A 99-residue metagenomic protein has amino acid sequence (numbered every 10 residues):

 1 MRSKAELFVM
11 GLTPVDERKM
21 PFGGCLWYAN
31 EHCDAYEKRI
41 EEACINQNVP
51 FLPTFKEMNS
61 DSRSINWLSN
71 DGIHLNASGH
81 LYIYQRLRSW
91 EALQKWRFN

Functional and structural regions predicted by a protein language model:
M1-L7, V49: A short helix->loop->beta-strand "cap" motif at the edges of active sites that frequently abuts
M10-G11: Alpha/beta-hydrolase-fold catalytic nucleophile elbow
D16-M20, N59-I65: Short acidic/His/Gly/Ser-rich catalytic and metal-binding motifs that mark active-site loops of diverse hydrolases
E17-T54: Substrate-gating cap/lid alpha-helix
G23-G24, N66-S69: Short low-complexity, flexible loop/linker segments enriched in glycine and/or proline with clustered acidic
K38, Q47-P50, S69-N99: Histidine-centered active-site loop/cap adjacent to the catalytic His in serine esterases/O-acetyl transfer systems
F55-K56, S78: A general structural signal for short secondary-structure boundary/capping elements
